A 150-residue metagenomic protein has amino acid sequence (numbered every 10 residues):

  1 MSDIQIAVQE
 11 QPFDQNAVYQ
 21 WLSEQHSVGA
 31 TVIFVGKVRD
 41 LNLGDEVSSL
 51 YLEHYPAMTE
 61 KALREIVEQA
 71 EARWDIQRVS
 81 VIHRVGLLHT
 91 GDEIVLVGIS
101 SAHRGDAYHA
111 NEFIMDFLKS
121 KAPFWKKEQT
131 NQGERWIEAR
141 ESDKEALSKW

Functional and structural regions predicted by a protein language model:
M1-I94, H109-E112, D116-W150: N-terminal, polar/charged subdomain of small-to-medium soluble alpha/beta proteins
I94-S101: Short glycine-rich or small-residue beta-strand-to-loop segments that form or flank ligand, phosphate, metal/Fe-S
